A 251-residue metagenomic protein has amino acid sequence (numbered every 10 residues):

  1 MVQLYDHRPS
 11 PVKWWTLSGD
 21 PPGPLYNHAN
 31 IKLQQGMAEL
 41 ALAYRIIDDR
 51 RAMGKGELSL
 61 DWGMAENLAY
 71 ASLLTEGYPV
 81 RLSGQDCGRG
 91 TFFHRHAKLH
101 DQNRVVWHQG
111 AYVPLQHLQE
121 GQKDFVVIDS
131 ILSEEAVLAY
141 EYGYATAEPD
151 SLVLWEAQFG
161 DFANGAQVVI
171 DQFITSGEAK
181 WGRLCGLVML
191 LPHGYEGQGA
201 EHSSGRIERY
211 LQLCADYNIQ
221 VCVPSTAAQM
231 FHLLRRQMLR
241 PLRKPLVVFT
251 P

Functional and structural regions predicted by a protein language model:
M1-P251: Flexible, glycine-rich loop/tail regions that form catalytic "lids" or insertion modules at the edges of active sites
